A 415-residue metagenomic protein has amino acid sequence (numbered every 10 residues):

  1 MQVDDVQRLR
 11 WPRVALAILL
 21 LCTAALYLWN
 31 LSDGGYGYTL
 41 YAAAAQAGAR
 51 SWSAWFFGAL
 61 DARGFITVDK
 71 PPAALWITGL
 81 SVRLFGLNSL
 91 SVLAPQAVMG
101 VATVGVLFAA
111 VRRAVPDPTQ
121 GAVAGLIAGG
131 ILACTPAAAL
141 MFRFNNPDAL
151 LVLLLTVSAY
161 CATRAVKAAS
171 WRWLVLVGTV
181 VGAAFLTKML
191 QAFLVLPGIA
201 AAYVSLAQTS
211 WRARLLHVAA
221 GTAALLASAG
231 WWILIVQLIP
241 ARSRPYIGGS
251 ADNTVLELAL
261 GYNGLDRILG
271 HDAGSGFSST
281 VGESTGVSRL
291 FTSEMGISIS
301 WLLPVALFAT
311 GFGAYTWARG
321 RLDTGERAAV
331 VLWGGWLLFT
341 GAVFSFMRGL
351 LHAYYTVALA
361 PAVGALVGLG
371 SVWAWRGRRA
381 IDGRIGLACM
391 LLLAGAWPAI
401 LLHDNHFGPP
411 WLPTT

Functional and structural regions predicted by a protein language model:
M1-G386, L393-W397, H403-N405: Membrane-integral, polyisoprenol-dependent glycosyltransferases of the GT-C/oligosaccharyltransferase superfamily
L402-T414: Membrane-proximal intrinsically disordered regions of secretory-pathway and membrane-system proteins
